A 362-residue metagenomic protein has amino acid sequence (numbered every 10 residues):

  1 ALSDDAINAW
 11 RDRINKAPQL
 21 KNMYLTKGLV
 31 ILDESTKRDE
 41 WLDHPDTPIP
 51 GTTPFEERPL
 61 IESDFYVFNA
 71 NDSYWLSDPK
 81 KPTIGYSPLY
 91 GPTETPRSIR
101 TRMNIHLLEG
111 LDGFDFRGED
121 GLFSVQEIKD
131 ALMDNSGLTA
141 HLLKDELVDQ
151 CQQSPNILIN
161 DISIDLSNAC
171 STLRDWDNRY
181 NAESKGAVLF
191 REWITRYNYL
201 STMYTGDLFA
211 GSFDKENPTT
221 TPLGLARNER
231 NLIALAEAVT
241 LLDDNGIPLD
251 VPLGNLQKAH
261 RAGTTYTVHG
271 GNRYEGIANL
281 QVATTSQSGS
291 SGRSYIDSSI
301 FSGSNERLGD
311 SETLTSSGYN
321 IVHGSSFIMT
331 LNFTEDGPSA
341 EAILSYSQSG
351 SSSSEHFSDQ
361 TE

Functional and structural regions predicted by a protein language model:
A1-H141, D149-Q152, I162, N168-E362: C-terminal/peripheral segments of proteins
I157-L158, I164: Short, mixed-charge amphipathic alpha-helical segments
